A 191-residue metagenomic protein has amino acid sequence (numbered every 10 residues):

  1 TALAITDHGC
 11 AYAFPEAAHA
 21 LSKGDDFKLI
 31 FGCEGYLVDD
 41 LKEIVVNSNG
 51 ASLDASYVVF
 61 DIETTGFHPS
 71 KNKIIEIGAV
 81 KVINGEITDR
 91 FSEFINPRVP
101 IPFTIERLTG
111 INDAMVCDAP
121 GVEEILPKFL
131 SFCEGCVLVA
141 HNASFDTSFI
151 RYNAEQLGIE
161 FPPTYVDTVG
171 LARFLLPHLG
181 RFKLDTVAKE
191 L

Functional and structural regions predicted by a protein language model:
T1-T64, V80-K81, E86-I87, R98 (+7 more regions): Phosphodiester-processing cores and adjacent nucleic acid-binding clamps
H68-T104: Active-site acidic carboxylates
T88, P97, R107-T109, E123 (+1 more regions): Glycine/alanine-rich phosphate-binding loops at beta-alpha junctions
P102, L126, I150, L184-D185: Generic structural marker for isolated residues within well-ordered, non-membrane alpha-helices of soluble domains
F103-I111, Y165: Gly-rich Lys/Arg/Thr-decorated short loops/hinges at beta-loop-alpha junctions or inter-strand turns that position
L108-L126: Metal-dependent phosphoesterase signature
G158, V187-L191: Short, intrinsically disordered, charge-balanced linker/junction segments flanking boundaries in proteins
